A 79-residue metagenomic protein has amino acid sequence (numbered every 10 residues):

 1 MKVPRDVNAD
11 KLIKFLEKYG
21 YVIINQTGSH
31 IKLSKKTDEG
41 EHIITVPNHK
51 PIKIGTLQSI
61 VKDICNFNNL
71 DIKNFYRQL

Functional and structural regions predicted by a protein language model:
M1-T27: N-terminal first-folded block
K2, P47, K62: Short, flexible active-site loop motifs that bind/organize anionic cofactors or intermediates
D6, D10, D38-E39, D63 (+1 more regions): Acidic-enriched, low-complexity/disordered segments with a strong bias for Aspartate over Glutamate
A9-L12, G28-H30, G55, N69: Glycine-centered small-residue hotspots that permit tight backbone geometry or close packing
I23-Q58: A short, structured beta-strand/loop element
P51-L79: C-terminal structural segments of small proteins and small subunits
